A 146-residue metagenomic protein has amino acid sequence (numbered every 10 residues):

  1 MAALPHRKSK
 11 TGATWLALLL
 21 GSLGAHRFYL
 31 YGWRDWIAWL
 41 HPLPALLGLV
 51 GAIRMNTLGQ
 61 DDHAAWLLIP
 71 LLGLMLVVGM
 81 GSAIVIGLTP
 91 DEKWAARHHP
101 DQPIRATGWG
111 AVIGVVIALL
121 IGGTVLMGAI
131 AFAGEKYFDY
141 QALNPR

Functional and structural regions predicted by a protein language model:
A2-T14, W39-R146: Transmembrane helix recognition focused on a "late"/terminal membrane span
L16-F28: N-terminal signal-anchor/start-transfer transmembrane helix
R34-D35: Short, aromatic-rich membrane-interface segments at the entry and exit of alpha-helical transmembrane domains
